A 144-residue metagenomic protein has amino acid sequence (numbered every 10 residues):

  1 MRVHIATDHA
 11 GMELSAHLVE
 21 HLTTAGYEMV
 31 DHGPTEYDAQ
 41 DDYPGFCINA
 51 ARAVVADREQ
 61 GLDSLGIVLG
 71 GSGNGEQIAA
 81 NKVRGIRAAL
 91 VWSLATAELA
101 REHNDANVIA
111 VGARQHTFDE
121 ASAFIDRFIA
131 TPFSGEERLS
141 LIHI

Functional and structural regions predicted by a protein language model:
R2-L18: N-terminal beta1-alpha1 ligand-phosphate binding loop
R2-V3, D63-G66, G85-R87: Short active-site oxyanion
H17-Y27: A short, Lys/Arg-enriched amphipathic alpha-helix followed by its capping loop at the start of a domain
E28-A39: A short beta-strand-loop structural module common to alpha/beta enzyme folds
F46-V68, S72: Short, structured active-site "lid" loops
L69-A110: Mid-chain, well-packed structural core segment of small domains
A95-R138: Short, glycine-/small-residue-rich phosphate/pyrophosphate-handling segment
I142-I144: Conserved small/polar residues in nucleotide/adenosyl-binding loops
